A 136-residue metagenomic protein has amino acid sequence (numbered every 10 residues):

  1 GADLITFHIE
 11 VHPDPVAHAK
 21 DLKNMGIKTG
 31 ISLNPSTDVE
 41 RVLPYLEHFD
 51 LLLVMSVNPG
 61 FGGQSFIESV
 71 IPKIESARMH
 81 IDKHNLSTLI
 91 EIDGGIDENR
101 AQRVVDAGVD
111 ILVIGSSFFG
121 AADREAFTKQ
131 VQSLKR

Functional and structural regions predicted by a protein language model:
G1, G108, G115: Active-site-proximal glycine-rich helix-loop-beta segment
A2-L89: Conserved anion-binding
F7, I114-G115: Short beta-strand and adjacent tight-turn residues that come in two discontinuous sequence segments and form the edges
I31, V113-I114: Hydrophobic residues in well-ordered beta-strands that form the structural core
T37-F49, G94-L112: Catalytic cores of alpha/beta
N58-G60, G95-N99, F118-F119: Short Gly/Pro-enriched loop/turn and capping motifs at secondary-structure junctions
V105, F119-R136: C-terminal helical cap(s) of enzyme catalytic domains, especially alpha/beta-barrels
